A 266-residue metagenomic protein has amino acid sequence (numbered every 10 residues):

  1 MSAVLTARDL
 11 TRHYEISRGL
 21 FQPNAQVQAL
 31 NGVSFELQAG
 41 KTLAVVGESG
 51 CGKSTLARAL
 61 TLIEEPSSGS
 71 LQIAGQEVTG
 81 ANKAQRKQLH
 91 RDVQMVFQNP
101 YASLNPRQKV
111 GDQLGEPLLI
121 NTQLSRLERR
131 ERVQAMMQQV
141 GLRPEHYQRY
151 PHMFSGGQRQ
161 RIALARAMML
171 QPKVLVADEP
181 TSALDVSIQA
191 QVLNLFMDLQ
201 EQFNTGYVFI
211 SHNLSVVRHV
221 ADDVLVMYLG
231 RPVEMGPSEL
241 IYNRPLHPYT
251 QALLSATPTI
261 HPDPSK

Functional and structural regions predicted by a protein language model:
A3, I16-Q26, R143, P237-K266: Short catalytic/signature loops enriched in Gly
G19-N24, V78-Q94, D112, I120 (+2 more regions): ABC ATPase NBD coupling module
T61: Helix-to-loop junction immediately C-terminal to a conserved catalytic motif
L127-E145, L254-S255: Conserved ABC ATPase "signature" region
Y150-F154, Q158: Conserved ABC ATPase signature
M169-K173: A short, proline-enriched helix->beta-strand linker immediately N-terminal to the Walker B motif in ABC-type P-loop
